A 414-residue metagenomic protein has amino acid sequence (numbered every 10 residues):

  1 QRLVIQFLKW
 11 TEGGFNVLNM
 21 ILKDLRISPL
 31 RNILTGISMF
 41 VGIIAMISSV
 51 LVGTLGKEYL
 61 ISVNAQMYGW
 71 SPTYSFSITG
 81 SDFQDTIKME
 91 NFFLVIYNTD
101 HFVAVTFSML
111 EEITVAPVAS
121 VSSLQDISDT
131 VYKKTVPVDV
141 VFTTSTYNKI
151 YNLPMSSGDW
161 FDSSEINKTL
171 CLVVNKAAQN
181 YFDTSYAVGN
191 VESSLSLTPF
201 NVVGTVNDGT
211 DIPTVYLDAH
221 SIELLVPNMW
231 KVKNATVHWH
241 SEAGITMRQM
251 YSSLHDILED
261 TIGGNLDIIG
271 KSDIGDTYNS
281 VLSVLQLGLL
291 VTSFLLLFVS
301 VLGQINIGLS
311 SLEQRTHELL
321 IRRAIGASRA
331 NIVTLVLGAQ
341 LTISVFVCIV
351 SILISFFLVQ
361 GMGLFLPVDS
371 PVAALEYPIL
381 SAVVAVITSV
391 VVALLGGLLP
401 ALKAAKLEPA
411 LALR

Functional and structural regions predicted by a protein language model:
Q1-A45, R414: N-terminal Sec/SRP start-transfer signal
L30-V41, M46, F294-G303, L309-S311 (+4 more regions): Transmembrane alpha-helical interface segments in multi-pass membrane proteins
V50-Y147, S253: Membrane-proximal extracellular/periplasmic loop immediately following the first transmembrane helix
I78-F83, K133-K134, T205-G209, H238-I245: Structural beta->alpha junctions
V131-V232: Hydrophobic secondary-structure segments that place a key small or acidic residue at a functional site
A235-Q286: A cross-kingdom feature of multi-pass membrane systems that activates on extracytoplasmic/periplasmic
Y278-L296, L380: N-terminal membrane-entry
L394-R414: Hydrophobic alpha-helical transmembrane segments of membrane transport and translocation systems, primarily multi-pass
